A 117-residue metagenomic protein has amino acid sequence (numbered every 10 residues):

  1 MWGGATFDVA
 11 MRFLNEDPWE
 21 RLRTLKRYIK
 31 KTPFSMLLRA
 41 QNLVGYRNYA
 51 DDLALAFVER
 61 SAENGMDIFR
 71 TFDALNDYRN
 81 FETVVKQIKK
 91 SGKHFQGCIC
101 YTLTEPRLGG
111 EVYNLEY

Functional and structural regions predicted by a protein language model:
G3-Y117: Active-site beta->alpha loop and helix N-cap motifs at the rims of alpha/beta catalytic domains
